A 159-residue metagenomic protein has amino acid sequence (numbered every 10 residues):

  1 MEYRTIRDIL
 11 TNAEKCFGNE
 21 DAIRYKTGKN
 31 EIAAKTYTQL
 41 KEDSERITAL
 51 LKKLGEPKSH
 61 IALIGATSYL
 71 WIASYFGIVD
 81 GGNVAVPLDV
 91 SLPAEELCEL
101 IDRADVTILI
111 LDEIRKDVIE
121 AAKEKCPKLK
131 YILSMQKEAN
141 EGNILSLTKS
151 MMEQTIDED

Functional and structural regions predicted by a protein language model:
M1-I23, E42, L54: A short N-terminal helical cap/helix-turn-helix that marks the beginning of AMP-binding/adenylate-forming
I23-G55, A62-S68, I72-F76, P93-C98 (+1 more regions): Conserved AMP-binding/adenylate-forming core of the ANL superfamily
K29, I114-D159: ANL superfamily adenylate-forming
I64-A66, V90, L111-I114, M135-K137: Structural motif
F76-G81, R103: Short hydrophobic alpha-helices that are characteristic scaffold elements of the AMP-binding
V90-A121, T155: Conserved ATP-dependent adenylate/AMP-binding module captured primarily in the ANL superfamily
